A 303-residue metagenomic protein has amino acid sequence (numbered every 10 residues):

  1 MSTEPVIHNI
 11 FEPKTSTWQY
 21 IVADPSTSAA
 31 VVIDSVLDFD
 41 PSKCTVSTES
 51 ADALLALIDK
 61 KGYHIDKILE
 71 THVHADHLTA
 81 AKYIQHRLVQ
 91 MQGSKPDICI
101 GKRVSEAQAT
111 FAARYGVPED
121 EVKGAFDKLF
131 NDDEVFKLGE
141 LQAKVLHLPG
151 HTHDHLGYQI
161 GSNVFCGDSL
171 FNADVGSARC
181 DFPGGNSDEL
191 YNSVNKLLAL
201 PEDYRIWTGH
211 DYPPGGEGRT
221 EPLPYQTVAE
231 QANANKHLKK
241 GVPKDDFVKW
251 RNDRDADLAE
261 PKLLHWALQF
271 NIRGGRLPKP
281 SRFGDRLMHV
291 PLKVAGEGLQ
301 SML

Functional and structural regions predicted by a protein language model:
S2-H64, K95, G157-C166, A173: Conserved beta-strand hairpin/beta-sheet module of binuclear metal-dependent hydrolase folds, prominently
S2-P5, Q90, N192-R205, G209-L303: Accessory terminal helices/loops
I7-I10, I21, D132-V164, A199: Core dinuclear metal-dependent hydrolase active-site scaffold
T15, F39-D40, V73-L78, S105-Q108 (+3 more regions): Active-site environment of divalent metal-dependent phosphoester hydrolases
V22, D34, H72, I84 (+6 more regions): Divalent metal-coordination and catalytic microenvironments
I33, H64-H74, C99-G101, L148-G150 (+2 more regions): Active-site neighborhood of phospho(di)ester-bond hydrolases with catalytic His/Asp-centered motifs
V36-L141, A234: Active-site HxH/HxHxD metal-binding segment of metal-dependent hydrolases
Y158-G215: A contiguous binding-surface segment within folded domains or other stable secondary-structure elements
